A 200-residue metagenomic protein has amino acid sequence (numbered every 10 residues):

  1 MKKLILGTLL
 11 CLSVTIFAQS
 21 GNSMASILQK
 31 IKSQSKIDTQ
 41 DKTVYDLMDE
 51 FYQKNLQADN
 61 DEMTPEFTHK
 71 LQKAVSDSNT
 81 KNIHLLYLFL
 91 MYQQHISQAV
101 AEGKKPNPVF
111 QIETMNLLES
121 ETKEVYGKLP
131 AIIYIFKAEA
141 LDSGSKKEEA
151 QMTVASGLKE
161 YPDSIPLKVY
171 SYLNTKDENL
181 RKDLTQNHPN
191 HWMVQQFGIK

Functional and structural regions predicted by a protein language model:
M1-A25: Bacterial Sec-dependent N-terminal signal peptides
A25-P106, Y126-A140, I165-S171: Amphipathic alpha-helical repeat scaffolds of TPR domains
D61, K104, P108-Q111, K147 (+1 more regions): TPR-repeat structural position
F67, Q111-T114, A150, L184: Single-residue signature of alpha-solenoid repeat helices
H69-Q72, E119, A155, P189: Alpha-solenoid helical repeat scaffolds
E121-K123, G157, L184: Canonical positions in the second alpha-helix
K128, Y170-K200: Terminal, low-structured helical/coil segments at or just beyond the last alpha-helical repeat
